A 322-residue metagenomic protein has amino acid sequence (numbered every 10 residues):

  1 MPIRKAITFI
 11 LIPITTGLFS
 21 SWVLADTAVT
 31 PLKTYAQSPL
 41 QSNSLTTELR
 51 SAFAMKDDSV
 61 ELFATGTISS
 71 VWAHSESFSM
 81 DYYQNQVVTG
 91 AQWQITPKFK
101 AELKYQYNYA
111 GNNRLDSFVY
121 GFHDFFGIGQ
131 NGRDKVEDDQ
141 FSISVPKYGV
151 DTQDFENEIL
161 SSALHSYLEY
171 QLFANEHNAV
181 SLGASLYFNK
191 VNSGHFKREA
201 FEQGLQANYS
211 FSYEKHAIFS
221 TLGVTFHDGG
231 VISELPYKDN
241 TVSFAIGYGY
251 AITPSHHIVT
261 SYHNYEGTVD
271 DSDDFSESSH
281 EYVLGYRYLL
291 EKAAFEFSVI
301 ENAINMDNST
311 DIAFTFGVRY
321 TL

Functional and structural regions predicted by a protein language model:
M1-L40: Cleavable N-terminal export/targeting peptides
A25-H195, F201-S220, V224-F226, H257 (+5 more regions): Transmembrane beta-barrel domains of Gram-negative outer membranes and organellar outer membranes
A163-H165, S243, D311-T315: Short hydrophobic/aromatic beta-strand or adjacent loop that forms the aromatic wall/cage of a ligand/substrate-binding
K197-A200, Y237-D239: Active-site glycine- and acidic-residue-rich loops that bind and position anionic ligands or nucleotide-like cofactors
Y213-Y248: Histidine/lysine/aspartate-rich catalytic loop segments that bind and position anionic ligands
L284-E291, T310-L322: Outer-membrane beta-barrel "beta-signal"
V299-N305: A short, acidic, flexible beta-alpha connecting loop/helix-capping segment that sits on the rim of active
